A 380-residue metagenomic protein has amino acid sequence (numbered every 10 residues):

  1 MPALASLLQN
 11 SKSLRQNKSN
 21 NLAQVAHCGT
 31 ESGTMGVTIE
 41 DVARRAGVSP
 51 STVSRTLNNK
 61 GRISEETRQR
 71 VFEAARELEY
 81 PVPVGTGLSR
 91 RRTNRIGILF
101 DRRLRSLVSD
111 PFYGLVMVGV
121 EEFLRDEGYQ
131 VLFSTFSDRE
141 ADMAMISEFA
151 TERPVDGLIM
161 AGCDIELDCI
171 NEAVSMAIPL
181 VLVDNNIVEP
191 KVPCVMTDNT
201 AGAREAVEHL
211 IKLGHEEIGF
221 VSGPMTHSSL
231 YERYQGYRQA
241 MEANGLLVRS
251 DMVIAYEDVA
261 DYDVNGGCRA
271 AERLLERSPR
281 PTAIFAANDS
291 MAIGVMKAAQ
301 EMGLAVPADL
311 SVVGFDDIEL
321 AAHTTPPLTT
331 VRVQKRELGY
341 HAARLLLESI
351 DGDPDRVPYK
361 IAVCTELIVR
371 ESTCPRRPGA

Functional and structural regions predicted by a protein language model:
P2-T34, R91-E208, K212, E276 (+2 more regions): Alpha-helical recognition/docking segments in bacterial nutrient-uptake and carbohydrate-utilization systems
A3-N94, G379-A380: N-terminal helix-turn-helix DNA-binding module of bacterial transcription factors
L4-S6, S11, A270-A380: Flexible loop/turn connectors
S49, P81, D156, E216-I218 (+1 more regions): Short acidic/polar active-site loop segments enriched in Thr and Asp
A74, G119-F123, E172, M176 (+3 more regions): Alpha-helical structural signal in soluble globular domains
R102-L115, F133-D142, V195-E205, V221-A270 (+4 more regions): Hinge/beta->alpha junction and helix N-cap segments in small-molecule ligand-binding domains
E216-E217, V248-V253, V306-S311: Short acidic capping loops at alpha-helix termini that bridge into adjacent secondary structure
